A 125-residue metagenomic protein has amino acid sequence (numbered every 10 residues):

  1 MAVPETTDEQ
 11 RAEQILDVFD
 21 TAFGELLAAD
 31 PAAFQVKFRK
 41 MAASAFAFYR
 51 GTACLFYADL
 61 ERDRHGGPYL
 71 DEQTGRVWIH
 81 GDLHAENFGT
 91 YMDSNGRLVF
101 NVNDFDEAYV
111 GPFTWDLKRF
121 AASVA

Functional and structural regions predicted by a protein language model:
M1-C54, A58: Low-complexity, highly charged intrinsically disordered N-terminal segments that act as targeting/localization
A29-F34, E61, S94-N101: Short amphipathic alpha-helical segments, especially helix-boundary/capping motifs
G51-D71: Alpha-helical phosphate/pyrophosphate-handling elements in metalloenzyme active cores
L70-H80, H84-V124: Catalytic activation segment of kinase domains across protein kinase-like and atypical kinase folds
